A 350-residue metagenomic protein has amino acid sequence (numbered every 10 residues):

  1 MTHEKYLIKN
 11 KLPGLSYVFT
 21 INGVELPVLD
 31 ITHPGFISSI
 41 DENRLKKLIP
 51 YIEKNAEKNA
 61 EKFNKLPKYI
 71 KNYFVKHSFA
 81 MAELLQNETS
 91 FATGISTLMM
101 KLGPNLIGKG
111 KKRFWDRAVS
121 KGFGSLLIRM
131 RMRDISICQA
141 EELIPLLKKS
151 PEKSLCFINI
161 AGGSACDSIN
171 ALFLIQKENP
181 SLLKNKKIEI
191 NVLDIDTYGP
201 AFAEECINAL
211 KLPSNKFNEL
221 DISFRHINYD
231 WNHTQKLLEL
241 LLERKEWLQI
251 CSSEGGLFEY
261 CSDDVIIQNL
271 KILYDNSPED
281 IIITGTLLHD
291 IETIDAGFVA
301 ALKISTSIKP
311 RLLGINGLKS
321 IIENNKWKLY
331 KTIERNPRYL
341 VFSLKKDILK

Functional and structural regions predicted by a protein language model:
T2-K11, S16, T20-N22, K54-K65 (+5 more regions): Alpha-helical subdomain
T2-K148: Rossmann-like AdoMet
D116-S125, E189-I190, S252-G256, I304: Glycine- and acidic
G124-S136, S164-S168, I195-F202, S262 (+1 more regions): Phosphate/oxyanion-binding active-site loops and adjacent basic polyanion-contact surfaces
S136, L172-Q176, L270-D275: A structural alpha-helix within SAM-dependent methyltransferase catalytic domains
S150-C166: Conserved class I S-adenosyl-L-methionine
S164-K184: Conserved SAM-binding loop of SAM-dependent methyltransferases across substrates and taxa, primarily the Class I
K187-I195: Conserved SAM-binding motif I beta-strand of class I
